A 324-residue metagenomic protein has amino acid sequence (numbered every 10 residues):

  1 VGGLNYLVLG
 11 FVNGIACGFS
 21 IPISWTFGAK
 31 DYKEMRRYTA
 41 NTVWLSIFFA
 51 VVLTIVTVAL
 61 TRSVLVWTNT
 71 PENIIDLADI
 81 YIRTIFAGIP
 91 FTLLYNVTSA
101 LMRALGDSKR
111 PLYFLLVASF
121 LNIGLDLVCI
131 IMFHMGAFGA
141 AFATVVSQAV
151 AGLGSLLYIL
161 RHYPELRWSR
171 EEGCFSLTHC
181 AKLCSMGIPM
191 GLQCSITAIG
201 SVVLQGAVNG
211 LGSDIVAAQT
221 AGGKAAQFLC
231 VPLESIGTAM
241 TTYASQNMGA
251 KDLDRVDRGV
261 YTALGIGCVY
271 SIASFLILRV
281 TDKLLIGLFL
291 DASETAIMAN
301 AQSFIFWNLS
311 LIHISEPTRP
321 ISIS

Functional and structural regions predicted by a protein language model:
V1, L65-E72, V128-M135, S195-K224 (+3 more regions): Helix-terminus/linker motif at the lipid-water interface of multi-pass membrane proteins
V1-I55, T92-P111, A218-D282, S315 (+1 more regions): Small-residue-rich hydrophobic transmembrane alpha-helices
G2, F49, V117-L121, A143-A151 (+2 more regions): Transmembrane alpha-helical core residues of multi-pass small-molecule transporters, especially secondary transporters
S46, I85, P111, L115 (+6 more regions): Residue-level signature of transmembrane alpha-helical cores of multipass secondary-active transporters and flippases
V52-R83, A273-T295, Q302: Short membrane-interface helical motifs at transmembrane helix boundaries in multi-pass membrane transporters
E72-Y95, Q227, L233, T295-S315: Alpha-helical transmembrane segments of multi-pass membrane proteins
S119-L153, K283-G287, A296: Membrane-interface helix-loop junctions in multi-pass transport and translocation proteins
T144, S155-T197: Interhelical loop/hinge segments that connect adjacent transmembrane helices in multipass membrane
